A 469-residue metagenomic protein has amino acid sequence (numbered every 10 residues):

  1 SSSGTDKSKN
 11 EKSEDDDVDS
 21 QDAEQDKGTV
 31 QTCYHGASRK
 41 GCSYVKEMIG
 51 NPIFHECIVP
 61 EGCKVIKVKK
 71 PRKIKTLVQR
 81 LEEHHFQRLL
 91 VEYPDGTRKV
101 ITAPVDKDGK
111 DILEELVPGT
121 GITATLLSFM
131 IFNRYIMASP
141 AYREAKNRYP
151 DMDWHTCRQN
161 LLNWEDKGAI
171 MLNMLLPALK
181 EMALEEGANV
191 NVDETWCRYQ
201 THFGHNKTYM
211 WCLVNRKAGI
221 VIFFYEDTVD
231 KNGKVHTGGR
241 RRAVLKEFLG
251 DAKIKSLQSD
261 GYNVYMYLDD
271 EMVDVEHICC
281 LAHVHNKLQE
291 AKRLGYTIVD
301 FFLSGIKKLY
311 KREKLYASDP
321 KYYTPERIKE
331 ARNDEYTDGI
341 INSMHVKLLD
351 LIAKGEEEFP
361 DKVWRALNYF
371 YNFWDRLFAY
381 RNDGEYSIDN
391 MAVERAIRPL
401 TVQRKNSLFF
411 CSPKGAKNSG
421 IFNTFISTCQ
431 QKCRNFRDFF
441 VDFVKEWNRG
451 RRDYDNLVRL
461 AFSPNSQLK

Functional and structural regions predicted by a protein language model:
S1-P118, V192, A331: Short, flexible loop/hinge motifs at secondary-structure junctions
S3-T5, C33, W154, A169-S259 (+1 more regions): RNase H-like nuclease fold core
V59-E61, Y93-R98, M130, E144 (+8 more regions): Mobile genetic element proteins and their domesticated derivatives, centered on retroelements and DNA transposons
K67, V100-A103, Y199-T201, V221-F223 (+4 more regions): Short helix/loop capping segments that flank catalytic or ligand/cofactor-binding pockets
E82-A188, I426: Short, positively charged, Gly/Tyr-enriched micro-motifs that form contact patches at catalytic or ligand/partner
F132-S139, H205-G219, L281, F422-T428: Short conserved beta-strand segments at catalytic cores or DNA/RNA-binding microdomains of nucleic-acid binding
A252, Y262-V264, S304-K469: Acidic/histidine-rich catalytic cores and adjacent linkers of DNA breakage/strand-transfer/modification proteins
S256, G261, M272-I306: Conserved beta-strand -> loop -> alpha-helix junction used to position metal-binding or nucleic-acid-contacting
